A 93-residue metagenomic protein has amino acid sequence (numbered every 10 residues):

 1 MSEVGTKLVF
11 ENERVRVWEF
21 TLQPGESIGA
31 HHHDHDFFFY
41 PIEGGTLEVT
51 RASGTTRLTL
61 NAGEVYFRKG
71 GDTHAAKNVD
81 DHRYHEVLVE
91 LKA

Functional and structural regions predicted by a protein language model:
V4-F10: Local beta-strand/beta-hairpin segments that build beta-sheet-rich folds
L8, V17-T21, V65-F67, L88: Conserved hydrophobic/aromatic beta-strand scaffold that supports enzyme active sites
R16-H33, T50-A52, K69-G70: Conserved short histidine dyad/triad with adjacent acidic residue
H32-E48: Short, conserved beta-strand element in jelly-roll/cupin
S53-G71: Short acidic-glycine-tyrosine-enriched beta hairpin
G70-K92: Ligand-binding loop in jelly-roll beta-barrel domains
